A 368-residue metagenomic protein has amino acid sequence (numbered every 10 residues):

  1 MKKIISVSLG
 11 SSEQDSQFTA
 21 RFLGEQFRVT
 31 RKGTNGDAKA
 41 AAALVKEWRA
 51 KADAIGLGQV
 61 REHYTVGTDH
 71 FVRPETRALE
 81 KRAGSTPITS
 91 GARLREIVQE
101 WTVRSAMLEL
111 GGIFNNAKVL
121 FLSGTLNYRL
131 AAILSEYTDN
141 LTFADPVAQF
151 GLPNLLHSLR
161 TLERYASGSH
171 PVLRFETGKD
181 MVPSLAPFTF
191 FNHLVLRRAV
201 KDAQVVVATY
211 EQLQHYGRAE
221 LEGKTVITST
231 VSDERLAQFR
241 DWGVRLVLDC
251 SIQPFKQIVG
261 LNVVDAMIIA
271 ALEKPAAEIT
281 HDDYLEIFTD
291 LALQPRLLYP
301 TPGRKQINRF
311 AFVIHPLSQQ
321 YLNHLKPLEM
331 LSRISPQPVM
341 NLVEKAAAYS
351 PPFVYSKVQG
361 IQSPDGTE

Functional and structural regions predicted by a protein language model:
K2-I113, V205-A208, E222-T230, W242-T367: Metallocofactor- and cofactor-centric catalytic cores in central/energy metabolism, strongly enriched
T34-N35, L122-G124, L185-F190: Active-site glycine- and acidic-residue-rich loops that bind and position anionic ligands or nucleotide-like cofactors
V60, G124-N127, Y210-L213, T230-R235: Short, polar loop motifs at secondary-structure junctions
I88-L152: Hydrophobic alpha-helical segments and helix pairs
Q149-E211: Active-site rim beta-loop-alpha module in soluble metabolic enzymes
F150-H157, R235-W242, F255-V263: Short, charged, surface-exposed secondary-structure boundary motifs
Q214-A219: Short, T/G/N/S-enriched strand-turn elements that build extracellular solenoid repeat scaffolds
